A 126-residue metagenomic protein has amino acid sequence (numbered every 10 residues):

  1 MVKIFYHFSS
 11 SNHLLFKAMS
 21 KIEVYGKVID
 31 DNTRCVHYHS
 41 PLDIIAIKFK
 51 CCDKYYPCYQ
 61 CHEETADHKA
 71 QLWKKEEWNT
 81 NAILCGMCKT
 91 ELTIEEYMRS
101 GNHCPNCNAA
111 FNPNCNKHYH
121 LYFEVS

Functional and structural regions predicted by a protein language model:
M1-E23: N-terminal amphipathic/basic-hydrophobic helices that include classical n-h-c signal peptides and signal-anchor
F16-Y38, W73-K75, K117-S126: Short, intrinsically disordered terminal segments enriched in charged and Pro/Gly residues
E23-I29, P41-D43, K48-C52, L72-A82 (+1 more regions): Short, flexible, mixed-charge glycine/proline-rich loop motifs that serve as phosphate/nucleic-acid-contacting
C35, F49, C85-C88, C104-C107: Short cysteine-rich clusters marking metal-coordination/redox-active sites
S40-D43, Y56-P57, E63-A66, T93 (+1 more regions): Short functional micro-motifs and their immediate structural scaffolds
K50-Y55, A66-T80, S100-A109, Y119-S126: Short cysteine/histidine-rich metal-coordination sites, predominantly Zn2+-binding motifs
